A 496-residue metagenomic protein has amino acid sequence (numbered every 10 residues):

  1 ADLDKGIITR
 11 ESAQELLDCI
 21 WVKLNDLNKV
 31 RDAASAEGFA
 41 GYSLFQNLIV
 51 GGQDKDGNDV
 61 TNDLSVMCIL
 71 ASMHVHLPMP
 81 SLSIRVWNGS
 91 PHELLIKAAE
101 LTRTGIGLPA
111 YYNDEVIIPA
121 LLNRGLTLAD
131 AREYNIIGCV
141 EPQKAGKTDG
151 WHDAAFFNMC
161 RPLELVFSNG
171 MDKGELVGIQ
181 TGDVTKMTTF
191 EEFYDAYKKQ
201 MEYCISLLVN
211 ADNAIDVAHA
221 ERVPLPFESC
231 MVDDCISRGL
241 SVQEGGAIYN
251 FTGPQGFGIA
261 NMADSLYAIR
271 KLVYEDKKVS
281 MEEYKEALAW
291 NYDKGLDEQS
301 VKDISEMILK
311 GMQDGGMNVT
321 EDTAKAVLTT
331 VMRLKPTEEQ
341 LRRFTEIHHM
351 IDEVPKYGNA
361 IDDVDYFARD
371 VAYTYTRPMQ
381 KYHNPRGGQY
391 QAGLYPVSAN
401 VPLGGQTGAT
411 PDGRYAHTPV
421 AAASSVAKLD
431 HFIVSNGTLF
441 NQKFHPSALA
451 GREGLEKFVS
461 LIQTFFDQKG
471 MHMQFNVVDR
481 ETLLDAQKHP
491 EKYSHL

Functional and structural regions predicted by a protein language model:
A1-L496: Conserved catalytic cores of very large enzyme subunits
